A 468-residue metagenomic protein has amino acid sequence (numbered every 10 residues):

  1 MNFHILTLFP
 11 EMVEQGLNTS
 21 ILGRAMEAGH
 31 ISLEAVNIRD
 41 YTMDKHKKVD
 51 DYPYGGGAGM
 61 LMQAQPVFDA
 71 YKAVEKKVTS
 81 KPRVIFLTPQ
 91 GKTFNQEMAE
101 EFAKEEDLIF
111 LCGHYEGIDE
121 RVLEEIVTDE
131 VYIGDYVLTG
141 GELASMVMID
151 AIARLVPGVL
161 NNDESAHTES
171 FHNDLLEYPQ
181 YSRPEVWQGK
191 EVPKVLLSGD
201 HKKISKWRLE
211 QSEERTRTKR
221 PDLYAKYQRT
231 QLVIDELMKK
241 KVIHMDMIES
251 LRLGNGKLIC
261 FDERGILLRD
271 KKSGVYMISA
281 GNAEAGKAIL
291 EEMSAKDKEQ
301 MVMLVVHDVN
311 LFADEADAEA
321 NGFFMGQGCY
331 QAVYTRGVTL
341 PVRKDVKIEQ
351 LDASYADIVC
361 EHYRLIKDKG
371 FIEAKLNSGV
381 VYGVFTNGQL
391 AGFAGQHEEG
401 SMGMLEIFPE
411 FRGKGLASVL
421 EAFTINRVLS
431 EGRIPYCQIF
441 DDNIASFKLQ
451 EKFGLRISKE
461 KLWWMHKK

Functional and structural regions predicted by a protein language model:
Q63-H114: S-adenosyl-L-methionine/SAH cofactor-binding core of RNA-modifying enzymes
V122-N162: Structured adenosyl-cofactor binding patch, chiefly the S-adenosyl-L-methionine
R229-D314, C360-L365, K369-A374: N-terminal charged segments
V275-G286, L405-G413, I439: A short, internal acetyl-CoA/4′-phosphopantetheine-binding micro-motif in the GNAT/acyltransferase core
A285-M293, G413-N426, F447-K448, K452: Conserved acetyl-CoA-binding loop-helix of GNAT-fold acetyltransferases
L304-L311, Y436-K448, W463-K468: Conserved beta-strand-loop-alpha-helix junction that forms the acyl-donor binding cleft
N310-N321, D441-K459: Conserved active-site alpha-helix within GNAT-family acetyltransferase domains
G370-P409: A conserved beta-strand-loop-helix scaffold within acyl/acetyltransferase catalytic domains
